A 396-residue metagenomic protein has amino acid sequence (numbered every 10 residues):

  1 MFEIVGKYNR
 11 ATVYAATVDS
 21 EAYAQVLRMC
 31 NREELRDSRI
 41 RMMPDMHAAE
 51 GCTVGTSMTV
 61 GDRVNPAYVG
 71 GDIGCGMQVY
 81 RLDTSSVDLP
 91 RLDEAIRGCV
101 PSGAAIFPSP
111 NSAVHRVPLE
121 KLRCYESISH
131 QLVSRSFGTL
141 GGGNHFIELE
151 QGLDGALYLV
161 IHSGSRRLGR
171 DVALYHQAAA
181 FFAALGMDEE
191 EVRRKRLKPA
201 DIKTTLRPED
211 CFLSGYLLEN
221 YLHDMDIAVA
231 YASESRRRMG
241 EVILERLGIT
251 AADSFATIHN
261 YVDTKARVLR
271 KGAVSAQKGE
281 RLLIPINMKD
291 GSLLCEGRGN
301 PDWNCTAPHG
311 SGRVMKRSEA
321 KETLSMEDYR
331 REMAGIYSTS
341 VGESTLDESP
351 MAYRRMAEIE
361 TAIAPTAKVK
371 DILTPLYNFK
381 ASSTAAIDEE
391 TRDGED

Functional and structural regions predicted by a protein language model:
F2-R28, L35-M42, A48-V54, D62-P66 (+3 more regions): Domain-length cofactor-binding catalytic modules of enzymes
M58: Acidic, metal-ligating active-site segments
V79: A phosphate-binding glycine/aspartate-rich beta-alpha loop in the early core of alpha/beta enzymes
V117: Active-site acidic/histidine clusters and adjacent loop/turn architecture that either coordinate catalytic ions
E120: Charged, often glycine-rich, active-site loop that binds/positions anionic groups
